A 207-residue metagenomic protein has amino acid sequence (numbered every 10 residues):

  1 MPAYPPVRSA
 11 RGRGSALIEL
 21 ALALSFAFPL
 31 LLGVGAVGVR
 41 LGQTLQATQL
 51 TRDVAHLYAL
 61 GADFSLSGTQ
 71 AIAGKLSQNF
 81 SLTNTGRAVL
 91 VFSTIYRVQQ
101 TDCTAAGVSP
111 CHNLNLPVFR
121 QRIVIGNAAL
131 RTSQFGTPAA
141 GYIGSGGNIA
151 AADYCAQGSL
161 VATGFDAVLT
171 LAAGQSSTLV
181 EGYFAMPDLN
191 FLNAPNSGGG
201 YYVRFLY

Functional and structural regions predicted by a protein language model:
P2-K75, S93-I95: Alpha-helical assembly-interface signal, strongest on the long, hydrophobic N-terminal helix that forms
A59-A62, S81, N190: Secondary-structure transition/hinge residues
S67, R204-Y207: Short amphipathic alpha-helical segments
S67-C111: Extracytoplasmic beta-rich ectodomain segments of secreted or membrane-anchored proteins
V89-S93, L179-E181, R204: Soluble periplasmic/extracytoplasmic beta-strand elements of cell-envelope proteins
V98-S197, L206-Y207: Intrinsically disordered, low-complexity regions enriched in Pro/Ser/Thr/Gly and acidic residues
